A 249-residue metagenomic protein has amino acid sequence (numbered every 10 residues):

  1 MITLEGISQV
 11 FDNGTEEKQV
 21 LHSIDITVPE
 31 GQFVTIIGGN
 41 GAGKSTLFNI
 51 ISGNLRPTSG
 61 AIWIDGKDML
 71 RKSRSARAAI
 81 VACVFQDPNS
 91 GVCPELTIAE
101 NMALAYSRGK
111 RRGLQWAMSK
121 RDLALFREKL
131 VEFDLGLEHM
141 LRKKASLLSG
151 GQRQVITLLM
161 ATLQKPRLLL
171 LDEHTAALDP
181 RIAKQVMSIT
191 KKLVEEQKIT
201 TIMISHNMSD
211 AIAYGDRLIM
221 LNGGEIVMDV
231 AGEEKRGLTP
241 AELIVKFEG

Functional and structural regions predicted by a protein language model:
M1, V10-S23, S73: A short, flexible loop at the N-terminus of ABC-type nucleotide-binding domains that lies
I37-G39: The feature captures the beta-strand-to-loop junction immediately N-terminal to the Walker
S52: Helix-to-loop junction immediately C-terminal to a conserved catalytic motif
G60-D68, V230: Conserved ABC transporter NBD signature motif
D68-A82, S90, R112, S119 (+1 more regions): ABC ATPase NBD coupling module
A161-T162: ABC ATPase C-loop
S205-H206: H-loop/switch region of ABC-family ATPase nucleotide-binding domains
E225-E248: Conserved beta-strand-loop-alpha-helix hinge in the C-terminal portion of ABC ATPase nucleotide-binding domains
